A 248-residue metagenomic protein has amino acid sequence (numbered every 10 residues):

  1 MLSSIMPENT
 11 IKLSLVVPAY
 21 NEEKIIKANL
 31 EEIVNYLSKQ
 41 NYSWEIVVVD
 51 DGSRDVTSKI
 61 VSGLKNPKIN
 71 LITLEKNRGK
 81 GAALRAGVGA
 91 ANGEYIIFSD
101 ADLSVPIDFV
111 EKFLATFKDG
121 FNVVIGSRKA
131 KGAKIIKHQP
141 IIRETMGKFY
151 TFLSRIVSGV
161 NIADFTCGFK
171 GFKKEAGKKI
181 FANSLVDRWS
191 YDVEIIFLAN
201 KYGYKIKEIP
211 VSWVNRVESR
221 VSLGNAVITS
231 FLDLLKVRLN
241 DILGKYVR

Functional and structural regions predicted by a protein language model:
M1-N35: N-proximal low-complexity "stem/linker" segments adjacent to membrane-targeting elements
K12-S14, E45, E194: Cell-envelope/extracellular polymer assembly enzymes that use nucleotide-activated donors
E22-I25, S53, K80, P106: Donor nucleotide-sugar binding loop of glycosyltransferases
W44-V47, S58-A90: Conserved donor nucleotide-binding strand/loop of the catalytic core
D50-S58, L103: A conserved acidic beta->alpha catalytic loop
L74-A90, Y95, I107-W189, N215-L232 (+1 more regions): Acceptor/aglycone-binding surface of glycosyltransferases and processive sugar-polymer synthases
V160-N161, S184-D187, I196-V214: Catalytic donor-sugar/metal-binding loop of nucleotide-sugar-dependent glycosyltransferases
